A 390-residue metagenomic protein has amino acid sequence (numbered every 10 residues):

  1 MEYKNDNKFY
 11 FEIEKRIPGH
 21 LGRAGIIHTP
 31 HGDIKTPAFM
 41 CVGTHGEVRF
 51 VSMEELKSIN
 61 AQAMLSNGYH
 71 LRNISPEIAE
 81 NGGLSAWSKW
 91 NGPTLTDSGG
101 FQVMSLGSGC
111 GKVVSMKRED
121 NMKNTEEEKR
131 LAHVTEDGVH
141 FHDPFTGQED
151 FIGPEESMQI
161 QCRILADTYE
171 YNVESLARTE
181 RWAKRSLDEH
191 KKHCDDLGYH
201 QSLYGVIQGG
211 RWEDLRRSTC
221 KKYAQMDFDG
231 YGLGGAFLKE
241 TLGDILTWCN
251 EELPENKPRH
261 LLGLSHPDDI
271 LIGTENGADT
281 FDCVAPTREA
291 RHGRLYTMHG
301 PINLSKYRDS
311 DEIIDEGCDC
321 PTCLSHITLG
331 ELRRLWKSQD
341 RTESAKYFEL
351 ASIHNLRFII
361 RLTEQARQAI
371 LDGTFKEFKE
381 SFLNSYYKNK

Functional and structural regions predicted by a protein language model:
M1-D196: Non-catalytic, usually N-terminal nucleic-acid engagement modules in DNA/RNA processing proteins
M1-I26, I34-G43, E47-F50, D167-Y169 (+1 more regions): C-terminal extensions of enzymes
E2-Y3, A177-E180, E189-G317: Glycine-rich phosphate/ribose-binding loops and adjacent secondary-structure elements that form binding surfaces
G32, M64, D97, Q161 (+5 more regions): Conserved, mostly hydrophobic/aromatic
C41, H45, H70-L71, F101-Q102 (+5 more regions): Short, solvent-exposed loop/turn segments at secondary-structure junctions
P76-G82, S88, A290-L304, I360-T363: C-terminal helical cap(s) of enzyme catalytic domains, especially alpha/beta-barrels
S157-I160, S175, T179-W182, S186 (+5 more regions): Alpha-helical packing segments of well-folded alpha/beta enzyme cores
D167-K184, D188, R216-M226, R341-I353: Short, electropositive alpha-helical surface patch
